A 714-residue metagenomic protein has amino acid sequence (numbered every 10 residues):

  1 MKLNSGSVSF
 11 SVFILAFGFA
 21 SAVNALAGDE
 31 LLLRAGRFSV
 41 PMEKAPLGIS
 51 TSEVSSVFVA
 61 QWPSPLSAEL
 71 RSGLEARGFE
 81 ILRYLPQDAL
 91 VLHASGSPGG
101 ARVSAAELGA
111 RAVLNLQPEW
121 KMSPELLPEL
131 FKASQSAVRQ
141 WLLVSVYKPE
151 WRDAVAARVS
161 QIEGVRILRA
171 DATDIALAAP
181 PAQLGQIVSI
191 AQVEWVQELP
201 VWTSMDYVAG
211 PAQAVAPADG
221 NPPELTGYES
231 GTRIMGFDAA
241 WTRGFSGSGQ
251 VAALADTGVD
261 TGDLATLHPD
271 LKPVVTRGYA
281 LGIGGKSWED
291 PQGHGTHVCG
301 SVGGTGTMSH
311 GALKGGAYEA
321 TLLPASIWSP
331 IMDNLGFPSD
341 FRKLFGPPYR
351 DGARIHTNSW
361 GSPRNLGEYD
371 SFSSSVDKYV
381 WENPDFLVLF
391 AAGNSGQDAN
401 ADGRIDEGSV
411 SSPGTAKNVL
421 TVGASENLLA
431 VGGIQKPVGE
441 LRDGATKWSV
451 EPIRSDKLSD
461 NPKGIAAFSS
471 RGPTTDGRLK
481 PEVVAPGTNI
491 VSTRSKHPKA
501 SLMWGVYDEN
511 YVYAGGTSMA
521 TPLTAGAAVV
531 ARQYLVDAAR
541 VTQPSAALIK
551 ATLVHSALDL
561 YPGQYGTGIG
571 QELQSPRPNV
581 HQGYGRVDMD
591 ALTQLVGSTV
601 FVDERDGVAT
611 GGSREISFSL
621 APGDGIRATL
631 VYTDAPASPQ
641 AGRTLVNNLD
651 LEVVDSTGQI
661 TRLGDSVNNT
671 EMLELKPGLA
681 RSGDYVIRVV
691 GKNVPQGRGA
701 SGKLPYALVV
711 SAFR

Functional and structural regions predicted by a protein language model:
S9-S21: Bacterial N-terminal signal peptides
A22-A239, R243, V251, F713-R714: Autoinhibitory N-terminal propeptides
A60-S64, Y84, S95, V146-K148 (+16 more regions): Active-site-proximal beta-strand/loop segments in catalytic clefts of secreted hydrolases
R139, N383, P544, P562 (+3 more regions): Secreted peptidase-domain scaffold signal
I175, R614-I616, N669-L673: Short strand-edge motifs at loop-to-beta-strand transitions and within beta-strands of extracellular beta-rich domains
W195, Y228, F237-Y279, I283-F337 (+9 more regions): Subtilisin-like serine protease catalytic core
P269, V410-A525, V529: Extracellular S/T/G-rich loop segment that most often corresponds to the catalytic His/Ser-adjacent loop
V512, L573-V580, G642, E652-V709: Noncatalytic accessory or regulatory domains flanking protease catalytic cores in secreted, cell-surface, and selected
